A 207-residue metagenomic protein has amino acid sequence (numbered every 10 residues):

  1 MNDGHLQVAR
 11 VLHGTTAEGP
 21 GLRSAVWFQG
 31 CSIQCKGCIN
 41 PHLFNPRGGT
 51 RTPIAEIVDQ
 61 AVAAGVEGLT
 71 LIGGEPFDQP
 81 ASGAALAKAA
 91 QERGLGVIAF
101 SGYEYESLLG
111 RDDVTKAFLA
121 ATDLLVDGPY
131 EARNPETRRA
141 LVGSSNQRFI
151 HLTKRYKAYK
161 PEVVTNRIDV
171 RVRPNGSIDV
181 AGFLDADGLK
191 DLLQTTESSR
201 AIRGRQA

Functional and structural regions predicted by a protein language model:
N2-P20, G102-Y103, G110-K116, A120-A207: Auxiliary Fe-S-binding modules of radical SAM enzymes
G4-R10, L22-R23, N40-F118: Conserved Radical SAM active-site core
E18-A25, Q29-G30: Immediate flanking context of iron-sulfur cluster ligation sites
A25-W27, T70, D179: Short aromatic/hydrophobic contact patches that present stacked aromatics for nucleic-acid/ligand binding
W27-H42: Local cysteine-cluster metal-coordination motifs and their immediate loop/turn environment, predominantly Fe-S cluster
C31, P76, Y130: Hydrophobic pocket-lining residues within nucleotide cofactor-binding pockets
